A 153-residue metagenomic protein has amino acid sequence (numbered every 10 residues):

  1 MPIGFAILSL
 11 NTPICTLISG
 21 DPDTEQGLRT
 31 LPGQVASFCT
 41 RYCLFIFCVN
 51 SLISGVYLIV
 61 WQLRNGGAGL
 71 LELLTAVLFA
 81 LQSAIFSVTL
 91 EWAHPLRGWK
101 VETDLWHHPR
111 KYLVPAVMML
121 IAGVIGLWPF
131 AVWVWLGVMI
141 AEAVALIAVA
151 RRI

Functional and structural regions predicted by a protein language model:
M1-Q26, Q34-I153: Hydrophobic alpha-helical transmembrane segments of membrane proteins
